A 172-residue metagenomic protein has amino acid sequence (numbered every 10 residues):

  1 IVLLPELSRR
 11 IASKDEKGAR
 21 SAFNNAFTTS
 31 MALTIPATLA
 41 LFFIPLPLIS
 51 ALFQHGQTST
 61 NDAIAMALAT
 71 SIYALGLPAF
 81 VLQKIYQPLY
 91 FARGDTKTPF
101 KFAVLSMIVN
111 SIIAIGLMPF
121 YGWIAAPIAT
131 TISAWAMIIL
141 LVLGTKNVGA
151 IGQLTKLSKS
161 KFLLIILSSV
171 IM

Functional and structural regions predicted by a protein language model:
I1-M172: Membrane-embedded alpha-helical bundles of multi-pass transporters/translocases, especially carrier/permease families
